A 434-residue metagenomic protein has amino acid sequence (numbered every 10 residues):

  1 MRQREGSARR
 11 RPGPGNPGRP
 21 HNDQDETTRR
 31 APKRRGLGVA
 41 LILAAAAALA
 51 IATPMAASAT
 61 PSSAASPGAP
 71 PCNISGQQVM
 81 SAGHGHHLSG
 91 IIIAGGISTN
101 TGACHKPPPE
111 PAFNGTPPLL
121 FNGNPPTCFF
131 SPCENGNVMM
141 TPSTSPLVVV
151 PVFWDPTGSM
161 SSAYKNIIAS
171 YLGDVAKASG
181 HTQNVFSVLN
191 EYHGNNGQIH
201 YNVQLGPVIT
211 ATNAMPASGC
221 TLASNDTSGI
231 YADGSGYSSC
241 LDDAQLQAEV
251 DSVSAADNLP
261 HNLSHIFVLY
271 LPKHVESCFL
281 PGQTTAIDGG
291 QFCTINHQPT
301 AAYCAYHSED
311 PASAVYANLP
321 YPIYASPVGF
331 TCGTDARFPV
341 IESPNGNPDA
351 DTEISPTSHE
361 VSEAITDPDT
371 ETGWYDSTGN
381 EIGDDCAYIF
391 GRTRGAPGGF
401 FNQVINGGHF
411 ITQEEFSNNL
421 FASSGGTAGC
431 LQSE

Functional and structural regions predicted by a protein language model:
M1-R34: N-terminal secretory signal peptides that target proteins for export/translocation
A40-T53: Bacterial N-terminal signal peptides
T53-A65: Signal peptide processing junction and immediate N-terminal pro/mature segment of secreted/exported proteins
P67-A232, G236-D243: N-terminal carbohydrate-binding/catalytic regions of secreted carbohydrate-active enzymes
S145-V149, N262-F267, A312-V315, A350: Loop/turn elements at helix/coil->beta-strand transitions in domains of secreted/extracellular proteins
Q198-E309: Active-site-proximal segments of metallohydrolase catalytic domains
A286-I287, F292-D351, D367-E434: Metalloprotease/metallohydrolase-associated module, dominated by Zn2+-dependent proteases
S355-D367: Active-site recognition of the HExxH zinc-binding catalytic motif
